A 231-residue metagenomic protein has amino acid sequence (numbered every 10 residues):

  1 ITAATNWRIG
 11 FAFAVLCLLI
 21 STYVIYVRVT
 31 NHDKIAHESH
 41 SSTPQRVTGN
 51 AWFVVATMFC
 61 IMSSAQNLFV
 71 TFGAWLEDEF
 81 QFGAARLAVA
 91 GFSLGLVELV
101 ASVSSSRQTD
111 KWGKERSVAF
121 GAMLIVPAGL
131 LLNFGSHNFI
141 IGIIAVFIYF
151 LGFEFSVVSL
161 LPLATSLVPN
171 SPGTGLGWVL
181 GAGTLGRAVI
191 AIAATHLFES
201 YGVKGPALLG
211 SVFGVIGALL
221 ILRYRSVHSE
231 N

Functional and structural regions predicted by a protein language model:
I1-T30: Helix-loop-helix hairpin linking two adjacent transmembrane segments in secondary transporters
T22-V29, L209-N231: Multi-pass alpha-helical transporter architecture, strongest for 12-TM Major Facilitator/SLC carriers used
R28-V55: Juxtamembrane intracellular "pre-TM" segments in multi-pass secondary transporters
N50-F92, L96-S102: Extracytoplasmic gate region of multi-pass secondary transporters
F59, F92-L96, F147, G177-L185: Transmembrane alpha-helical cores of Major Facilitator Superfamily
A101-K114, F198-E199: Helix-to-loop junctions at the C-terminal end of transmembrane segments in multipass secondary transporters
G113-L160: C-terminal transmembrane helical hairpin of 12-TM major facilitator-type secondary transporters
L167-V203, G210: A late C-terminal transmembrane helix in Major Facilitator Superfamily
